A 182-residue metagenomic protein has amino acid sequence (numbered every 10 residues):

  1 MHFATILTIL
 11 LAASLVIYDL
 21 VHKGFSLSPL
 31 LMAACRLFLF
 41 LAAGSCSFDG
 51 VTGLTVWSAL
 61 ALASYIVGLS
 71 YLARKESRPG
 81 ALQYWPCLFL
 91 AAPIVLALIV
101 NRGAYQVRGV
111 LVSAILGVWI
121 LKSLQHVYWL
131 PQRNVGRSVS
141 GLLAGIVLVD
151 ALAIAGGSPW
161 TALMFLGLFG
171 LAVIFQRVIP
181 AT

Functional and structural regions predicted by a protein language model:
H2, L20-H22, A34-T182: C-terminal membrane-associated helical module and adjoining short loops/tails
I6-L10, L27-A34: Hydrophobic alpha-helical membrane segments of integral membrane proteins
L7, V16-I17, R177: Multi-pass alpha-helical transmembrane bundle typical of ion/small-solute transporters and intramembrane aspartyl
A13, L20-P29: Membrane-interface helix-loop-helix junctions at boundaries between adjacent transmembrane segments
